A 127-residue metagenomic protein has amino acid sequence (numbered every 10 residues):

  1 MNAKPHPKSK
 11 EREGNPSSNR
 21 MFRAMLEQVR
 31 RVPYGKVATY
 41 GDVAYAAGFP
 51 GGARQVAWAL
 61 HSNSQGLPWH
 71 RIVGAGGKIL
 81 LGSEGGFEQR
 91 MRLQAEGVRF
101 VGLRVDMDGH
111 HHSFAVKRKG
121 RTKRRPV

Functional and structural regions predicted by a protein language model:
N2-V127: Nucleic acid-binding interface residues in structured DNA/RNA-binding domains, emphasizing the DNA-engaging scaffolds
